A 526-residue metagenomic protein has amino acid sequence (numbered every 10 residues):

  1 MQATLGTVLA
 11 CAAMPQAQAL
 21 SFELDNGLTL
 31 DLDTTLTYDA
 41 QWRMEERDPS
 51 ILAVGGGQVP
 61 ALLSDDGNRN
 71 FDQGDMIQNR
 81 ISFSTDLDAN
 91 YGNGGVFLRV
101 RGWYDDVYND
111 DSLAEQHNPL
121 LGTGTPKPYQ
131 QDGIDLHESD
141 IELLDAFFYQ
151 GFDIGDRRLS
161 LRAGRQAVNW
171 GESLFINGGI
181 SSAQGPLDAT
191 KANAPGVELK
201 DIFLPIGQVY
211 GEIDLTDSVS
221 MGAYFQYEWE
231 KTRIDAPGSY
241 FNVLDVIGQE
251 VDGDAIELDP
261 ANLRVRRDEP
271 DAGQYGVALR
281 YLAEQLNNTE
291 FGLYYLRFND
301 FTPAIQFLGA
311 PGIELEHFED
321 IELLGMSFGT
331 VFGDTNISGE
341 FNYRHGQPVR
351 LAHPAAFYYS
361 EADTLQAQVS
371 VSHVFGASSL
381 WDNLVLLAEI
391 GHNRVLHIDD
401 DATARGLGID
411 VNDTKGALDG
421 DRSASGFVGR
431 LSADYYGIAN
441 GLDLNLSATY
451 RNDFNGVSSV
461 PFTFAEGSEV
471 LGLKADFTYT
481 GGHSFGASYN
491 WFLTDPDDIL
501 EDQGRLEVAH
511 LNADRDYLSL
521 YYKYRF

Functional and structural regions predicted by a protein language model:
Q18-L32, M44-R47, L87-V96, N109 (+9 more regions): Short loop/turn motifs that connect adjacent beta-strands in outer-membrane beta-barrel proteins
F22-L63, F71, V96, V100 (+1 more regions): Transmembrane beta-strand segments of Gram-negative outer membrane beta-barrel proteins
L28, D65-G67, I77-F83, S139-L144 (+7 more regions): Residues that define the transmembrane beta-barrel architecture of outer-membrane proteins
T34, F83-A89, L98, D145-Q150 (+11 more regions): Residues on the lipid-exposed face of transmembrane beta-strands in outer-membrane beta-barrel proteins
Y38-M44, G102-D106, R165-N169, F225-K231 (+10 more regions): Transmembrane beta-strands of outer-membrane beta-barrel pores
G92-L244, N455, F464, S468 (+1 more regions): Outer membrane beta-barrel
G196-F375, L386, H392, T414-A417 (+2 more regions): Signature for the C-terminal beta-barrel architecture of outer-membrane proteins
G482, H510-F526: Outer-membrane beta-barrel "beta-signal"
